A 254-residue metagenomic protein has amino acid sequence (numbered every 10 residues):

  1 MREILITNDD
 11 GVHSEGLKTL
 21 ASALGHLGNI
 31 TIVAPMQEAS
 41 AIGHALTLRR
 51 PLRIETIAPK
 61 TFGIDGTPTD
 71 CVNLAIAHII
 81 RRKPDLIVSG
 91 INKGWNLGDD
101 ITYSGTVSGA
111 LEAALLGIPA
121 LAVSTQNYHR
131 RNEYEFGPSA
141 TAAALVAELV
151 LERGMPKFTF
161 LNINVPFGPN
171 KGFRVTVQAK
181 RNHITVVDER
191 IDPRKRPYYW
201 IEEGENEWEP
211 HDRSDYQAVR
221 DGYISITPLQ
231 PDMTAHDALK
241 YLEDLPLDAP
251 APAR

Functional and structural regions predicted by a protein language model:
R2-I4, E15-H78, R82-K83: A cross-family phosphate/adenosyl-ligand binding-site feature
T7, V33-P35, D65, S89-N92 (+3 more regions): Short beta-strand segments
D10, E38, T67-P68, N92-W95 (+1 more regions): Short glycine-rich anion-binding loops that position phosphate/pyrophosphate groups of nucleotides and phosphorylated
A75-R81, S108-P119: Alpha-helix C-terminal capping segments
L86: Short, Asp-centered acidic motifs that coordinate Mg2+ and/or phosphate in catalytic or ligand-binding sites
W95-S104: Glycine/threonine-rich flexible loop motifs
A114-P138: Glycine-rich phosphate/pyrophosphate-binding loops and their adjacent beta-strand/loop elements at enzyme active sites
Y134-R254: Electrostatically charged, flexible surface regions
